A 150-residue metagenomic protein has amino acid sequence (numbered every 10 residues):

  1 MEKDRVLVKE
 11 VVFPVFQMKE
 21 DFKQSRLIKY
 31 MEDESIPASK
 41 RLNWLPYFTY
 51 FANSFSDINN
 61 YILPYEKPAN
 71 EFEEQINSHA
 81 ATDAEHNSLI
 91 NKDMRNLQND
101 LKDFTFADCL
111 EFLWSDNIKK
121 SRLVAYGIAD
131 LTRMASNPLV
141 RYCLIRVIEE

Functional and structural regions predicted by a protein language model:
M1-D4, M31, R95, N99: Hydrophobic, membrane-facing alpha-helical anchors
M1-I28, S115-L123: Acidic, low-complexity proline/glycine-rich segments
K3-L7, P37, T105, N137: Alpha-helix capping and helix-coil boundary motifs
E10-E20, K29, N43, Y61-Y65 (+5 more regions): Charged/polar, solvent-exposed surface patches and flexible loops
F13-D21, M31, S35-K67, L139-E150: Alpha-helical bundle segments that constitute or directly flank the non-heme di-iron/ferroxidase center
Q75-E150: Active-site-proximal alpha-helical scaffolds that flank and shape metal-associated catalytic sites
